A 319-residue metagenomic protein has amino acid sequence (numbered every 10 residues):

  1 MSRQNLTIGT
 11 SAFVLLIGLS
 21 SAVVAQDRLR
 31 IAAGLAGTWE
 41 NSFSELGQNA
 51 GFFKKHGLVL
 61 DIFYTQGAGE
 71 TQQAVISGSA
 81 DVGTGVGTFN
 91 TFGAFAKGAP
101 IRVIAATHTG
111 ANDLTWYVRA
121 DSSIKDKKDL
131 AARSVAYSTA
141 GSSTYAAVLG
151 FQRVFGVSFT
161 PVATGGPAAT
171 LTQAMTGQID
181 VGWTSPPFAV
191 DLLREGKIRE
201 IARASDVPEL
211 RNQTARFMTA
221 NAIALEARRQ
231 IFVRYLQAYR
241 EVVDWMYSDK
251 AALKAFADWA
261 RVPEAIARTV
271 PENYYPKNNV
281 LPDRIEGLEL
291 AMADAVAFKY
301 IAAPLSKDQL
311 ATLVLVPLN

Functional and structural regions predicted by a protein language model:
M1-S11: Bacterial N-terminal signal peptides that target proteins for export
R3, D126-K127, A222, K307: Structural motif detector for alpha-helix initiation sites
G9-S20: Bacterial N-terminal signal peptides
S21-A25: Sec/Tat signal peptide C-region and signal peptidase I cleavage site
Q26-V157, P161-T176, D180-P186, K197-A202 (+1 more regions): Short, glycine-/small- and polar/acidic-enriched structural segments that line small-molecule recognition paths
A168-D258: Pocket-lining segment of extracytoplasmic ligand-binding domains
E226-A302: Secondary-structure end/capping motifs
A295-N319: Conserved C-terminal helix/tail region of periplasmic/extracytoplasmic solute-binding proteins
